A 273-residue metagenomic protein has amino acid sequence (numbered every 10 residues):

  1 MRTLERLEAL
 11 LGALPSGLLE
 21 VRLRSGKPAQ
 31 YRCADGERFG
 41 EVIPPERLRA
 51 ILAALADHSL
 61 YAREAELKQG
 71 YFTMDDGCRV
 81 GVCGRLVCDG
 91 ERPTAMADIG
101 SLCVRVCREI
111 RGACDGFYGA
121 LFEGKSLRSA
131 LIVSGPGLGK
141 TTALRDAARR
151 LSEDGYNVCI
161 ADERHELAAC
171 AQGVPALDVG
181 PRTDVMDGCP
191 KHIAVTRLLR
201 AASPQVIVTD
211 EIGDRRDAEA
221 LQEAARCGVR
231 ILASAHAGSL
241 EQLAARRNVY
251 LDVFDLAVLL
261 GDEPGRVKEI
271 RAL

Functional and structural regions predicted by a protein language model:
M1-D76: N-terminal accessory targeting/assembly segments
L60-L127: P-loop NTP-binding catalytic core
R85-D98, L256-L273: Conserved P-loop NTPase
A130-I132: Hydrophobic anchor at the beta1->P-loop junction of P-loop NTPases
K140: Conserved lysine of the Walker
A143, A147: Hydrophobic positions on the alpha1 helix immediately C-terminal to the Walker A/P-loop
L151-L198: P-loop NTPase switch/communication element
A202-E263: Conserved P-loop NTPase nucleotide-binding/switch module
